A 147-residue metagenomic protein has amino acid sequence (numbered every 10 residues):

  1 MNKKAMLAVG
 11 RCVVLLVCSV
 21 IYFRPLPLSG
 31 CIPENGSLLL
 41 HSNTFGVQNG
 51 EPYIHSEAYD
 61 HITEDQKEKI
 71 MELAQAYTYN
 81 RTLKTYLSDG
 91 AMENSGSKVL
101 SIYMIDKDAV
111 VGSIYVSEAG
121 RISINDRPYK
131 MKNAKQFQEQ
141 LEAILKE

Functional and structural regions predicted by a protein language model:
N2-E147: Function-determining sites in protein domains
